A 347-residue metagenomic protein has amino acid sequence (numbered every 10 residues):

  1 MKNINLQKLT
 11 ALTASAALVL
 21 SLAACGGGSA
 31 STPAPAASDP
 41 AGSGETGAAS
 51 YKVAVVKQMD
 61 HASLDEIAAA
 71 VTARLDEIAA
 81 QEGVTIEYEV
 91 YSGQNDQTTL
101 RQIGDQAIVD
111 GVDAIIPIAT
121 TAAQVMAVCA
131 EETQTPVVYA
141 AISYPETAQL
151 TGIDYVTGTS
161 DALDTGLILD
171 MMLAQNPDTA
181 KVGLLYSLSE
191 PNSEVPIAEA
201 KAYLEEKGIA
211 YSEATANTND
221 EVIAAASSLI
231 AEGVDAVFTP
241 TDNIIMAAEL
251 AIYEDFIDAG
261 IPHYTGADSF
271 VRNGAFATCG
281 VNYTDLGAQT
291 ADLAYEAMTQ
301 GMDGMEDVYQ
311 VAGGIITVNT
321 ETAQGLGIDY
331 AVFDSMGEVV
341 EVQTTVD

Functional and structural regions predicted by a protein language model:
L20-A24: C-terminal motif of bacterial Sec signal peptides marking the signal peptidase cleavage site
C25-S43: Bacterial lipoprotein signal-peptidase II cleavage site
E45-G47, P145-T151, T157-K181, V281-M302: Hydrophobic alpha-helical segments within soluble ligand-binding/sensing domains
G47-A73, I78, E89-T98, S189-S193 (+1 more regions): Extracytoplasmic "Venus flytrap"
V53, V71, D161-K207, D307-A323: An alpha-beta-alpha
A54-V56, A107-T120, V138, V182-L184 (+2 more regions): Periplasmic-binding protein-like
V125, C129-T165, T265-A277: Flexible loop/hinge segments that line or gate small-molecule binding clefts
E296-D347: Hinge/cleft segment of the Venus flytrap/periplasmic-binding protein
